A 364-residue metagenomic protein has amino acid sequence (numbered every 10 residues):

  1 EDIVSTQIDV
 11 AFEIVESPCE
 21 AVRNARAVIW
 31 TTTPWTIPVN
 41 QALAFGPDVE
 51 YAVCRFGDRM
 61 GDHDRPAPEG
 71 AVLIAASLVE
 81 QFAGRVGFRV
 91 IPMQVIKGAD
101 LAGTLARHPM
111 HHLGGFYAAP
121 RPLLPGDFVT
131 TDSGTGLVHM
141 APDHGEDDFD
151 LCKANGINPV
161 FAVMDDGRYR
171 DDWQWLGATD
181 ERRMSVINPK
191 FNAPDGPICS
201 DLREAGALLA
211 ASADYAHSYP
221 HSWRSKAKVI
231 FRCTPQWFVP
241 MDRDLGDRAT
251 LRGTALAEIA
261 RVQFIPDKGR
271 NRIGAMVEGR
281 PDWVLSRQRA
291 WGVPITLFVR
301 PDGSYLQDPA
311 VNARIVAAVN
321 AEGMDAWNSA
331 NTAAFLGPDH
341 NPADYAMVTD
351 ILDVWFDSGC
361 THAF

Functional and structural regions predicted by a protein language model:
E1-I3, Q81-P92, A99-L101, R107 (+2 more regions): Amphipathic alpha-helical
E1-P38, E50, D58, D100-L105 (+5 more regions): Residue patterns forming the tRNA-binding/recognition surfaces of aminoacyl-tRNA synthetases and related DALR
E1-R26, A118-P120, N320-L352, F356 (+1 more regions): Flexible, glycine/threonine-enriched loop-and-boundary segments that flank and lead into catalytic domains of large
I14-A25, D58-P68, R85-V95, A99 (+2 more regions): Short, glycine- and charge-enriched coil/turn segments that flank and shape catalytic ligand pockets
T32-W35, A67-Q81, F128, L176-G177 (+3 more regions): A short, sequence-level motif marking secondary-structure junctions
A42, Y51-L137, E146, D150: Protease-associated
H63-G70, I74, L297-D344: Glycine-rich (often Gly-Gly/Gly-Pro-rich) flexible segments and glycine-rich loop motifs, frequently accented by
R89-V95, L105-H108, G206-D214, P342-V348: Short secondary-structure junctions
